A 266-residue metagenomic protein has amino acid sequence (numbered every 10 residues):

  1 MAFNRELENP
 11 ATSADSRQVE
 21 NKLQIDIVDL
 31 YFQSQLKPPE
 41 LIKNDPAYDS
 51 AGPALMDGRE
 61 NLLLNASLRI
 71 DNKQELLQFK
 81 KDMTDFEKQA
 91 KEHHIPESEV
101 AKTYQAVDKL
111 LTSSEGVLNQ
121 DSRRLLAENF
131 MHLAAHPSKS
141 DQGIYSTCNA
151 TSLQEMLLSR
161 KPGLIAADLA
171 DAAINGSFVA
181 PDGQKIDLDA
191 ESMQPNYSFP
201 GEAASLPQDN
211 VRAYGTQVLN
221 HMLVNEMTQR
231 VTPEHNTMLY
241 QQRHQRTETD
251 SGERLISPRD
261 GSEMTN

Functional and structural regions predicted by a protein language model:
M1-K139: Non-catalytic, low-structured ubiquitin/UBL-interacting segments
D57-D71, E75-L76, E99-N266: Active-site nucleophile-adjacent alpha helix/oxyanion-hole segment immediately C-terminal to the catalytic cysteine
